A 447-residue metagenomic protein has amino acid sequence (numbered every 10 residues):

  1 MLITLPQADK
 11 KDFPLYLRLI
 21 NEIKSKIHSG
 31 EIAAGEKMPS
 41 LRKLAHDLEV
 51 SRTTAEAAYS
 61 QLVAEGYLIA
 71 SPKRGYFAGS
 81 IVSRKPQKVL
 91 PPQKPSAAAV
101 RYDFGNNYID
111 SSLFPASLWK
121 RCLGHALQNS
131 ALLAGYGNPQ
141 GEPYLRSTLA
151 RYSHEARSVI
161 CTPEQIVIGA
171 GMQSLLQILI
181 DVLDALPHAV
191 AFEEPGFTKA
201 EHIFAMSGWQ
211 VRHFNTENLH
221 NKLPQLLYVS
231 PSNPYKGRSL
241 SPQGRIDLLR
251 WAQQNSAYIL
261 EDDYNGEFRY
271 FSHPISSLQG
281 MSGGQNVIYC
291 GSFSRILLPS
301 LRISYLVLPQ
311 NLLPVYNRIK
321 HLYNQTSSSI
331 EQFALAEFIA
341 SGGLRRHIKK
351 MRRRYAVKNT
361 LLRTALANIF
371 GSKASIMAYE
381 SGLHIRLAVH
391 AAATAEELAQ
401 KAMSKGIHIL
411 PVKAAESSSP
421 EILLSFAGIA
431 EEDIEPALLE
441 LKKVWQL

Functional and structural regions predicted by a protein language model:
M1-G124, A131-A134, L145-S147, N317 (+9 more regions): N-terminal basic, amphipathic alpha-helical segments
L41, G75-F77, F197, E217-N218 (+2 more regions): Conserved beta-strand edge residues that scaffold enzyme active sites
K73, G280-V315: Active-site PLP attachment segment
D103, I168, H213, G280 (+3 more regions): Structural signal for conserved beta-strand scaffold positions within catalytic alpha/beta enzyme cores
I109, P231-P234, R295, I429: Short glycine-rich anion-binding loops that position phosphate/pyrophosphate groups of nucleotides and phosphorylated
L132-N255, L260, G266-F268, H273-Q285 (+1 more regions): Conserved core of the PLP fold type I
Q310-V315, L344-R345, A392: Short helix-loop capping/hinge motifs at secondary-structure junctions, enriched in acidic/polar residues
